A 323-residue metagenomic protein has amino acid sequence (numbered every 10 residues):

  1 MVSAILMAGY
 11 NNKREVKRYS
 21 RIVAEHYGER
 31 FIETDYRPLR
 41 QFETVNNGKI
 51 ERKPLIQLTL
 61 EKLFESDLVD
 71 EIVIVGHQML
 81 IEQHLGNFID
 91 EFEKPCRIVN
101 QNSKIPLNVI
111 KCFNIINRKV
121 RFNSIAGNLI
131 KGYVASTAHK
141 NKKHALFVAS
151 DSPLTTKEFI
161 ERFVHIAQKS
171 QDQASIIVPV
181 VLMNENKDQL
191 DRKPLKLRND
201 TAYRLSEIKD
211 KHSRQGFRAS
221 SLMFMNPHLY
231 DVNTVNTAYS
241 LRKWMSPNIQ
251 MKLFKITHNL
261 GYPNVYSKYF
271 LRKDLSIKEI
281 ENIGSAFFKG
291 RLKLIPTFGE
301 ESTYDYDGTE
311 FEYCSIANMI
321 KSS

Functional and structural regions predicted by a protein language model:
M1-R40: N-terminal nucleotide-binding beta1-loop-alpha1 segment
S3-I5, E71-V73, L146: A structural signal for isolated positions on well-ordered beta-strands in alpha/beta enzyme cores
Y10-K13, K53-K143, K273-I277: Conserved N-terminal catalytic core of the sugar/cofactor nucleotidyltransferase
E71, F224-N226, D307: Short, well-ordered beta-strand micro-motif
K142-P153: Short beta-strand-to-loop acidic/aromatic patch adjacent to the donor-nucleotide binding site
T155-A286, E301-S302: Conserved core of the sugar-phosphate nucleotidyltransferase
L294-S302: Catalytic beta-strand/loop signature of glycosyltransferases that borders the donor
T303-S323: Hydrophobic helical membrane-anchoring modules
